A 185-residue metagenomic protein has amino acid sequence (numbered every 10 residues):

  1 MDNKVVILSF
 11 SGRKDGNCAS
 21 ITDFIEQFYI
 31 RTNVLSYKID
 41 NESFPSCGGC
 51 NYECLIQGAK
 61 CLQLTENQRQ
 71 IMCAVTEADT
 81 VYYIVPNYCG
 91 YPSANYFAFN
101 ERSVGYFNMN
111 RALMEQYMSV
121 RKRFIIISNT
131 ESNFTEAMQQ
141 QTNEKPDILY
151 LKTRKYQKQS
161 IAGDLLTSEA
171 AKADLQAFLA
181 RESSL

Functional and structural regions predicted by a protein language model:
M1, V120, Y156: Residue-level signal for beta-strand positions within conserved beta-sheet cores that form or flank
M1-G105, L166-L185: N-terminal beta1-alpha1-beta2 submodule of the flavodoxin-like/Rossmannoid cofactor-binding fold
G16, S128-E131, K155, G163: Glycine-centered flexibility motif
I39-E42, Y117, K152-K155: A short, structured active-site edge motif that brings together acidic residues
T65, N110-A112: Active-site nucleophile elbow and catalytic-triad environment of alpha/beta-hydrolase enzymes
P86-C89, N108-N110, M118-S119: Extended interfacial segments that mediate partner engagement and assembly in macromolecular machines
A112-L151: Short, glycine-/small-residue-rich phosphate/pyrophosphate-handling segment
T135-L185: Glycine-rich phosphate/pyrophosphate-binding loop and the adjoining helix
